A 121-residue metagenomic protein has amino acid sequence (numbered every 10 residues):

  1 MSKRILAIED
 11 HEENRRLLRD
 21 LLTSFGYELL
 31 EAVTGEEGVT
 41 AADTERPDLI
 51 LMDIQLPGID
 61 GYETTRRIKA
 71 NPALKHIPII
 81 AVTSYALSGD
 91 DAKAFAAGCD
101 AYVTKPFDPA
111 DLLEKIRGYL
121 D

Functional and structural regions predicted by a protein language model:
E9: Conserved acidic carboxylate
R16-S24: Charged docking surfaces used in two-component/phosphorelay signaling
G26-G35, A41: Short hydrophobic/Thr-rich beta-strand motif most characteristic of the beta2 strand and flanking loop of CheY-like
E45-L51, L56: Active-site beta3 strand of CheY-like receiver
P57, K75, L87, K105-P106: The feature encodes the CheY-like receiver
F107-I116: C-terminal output helix
